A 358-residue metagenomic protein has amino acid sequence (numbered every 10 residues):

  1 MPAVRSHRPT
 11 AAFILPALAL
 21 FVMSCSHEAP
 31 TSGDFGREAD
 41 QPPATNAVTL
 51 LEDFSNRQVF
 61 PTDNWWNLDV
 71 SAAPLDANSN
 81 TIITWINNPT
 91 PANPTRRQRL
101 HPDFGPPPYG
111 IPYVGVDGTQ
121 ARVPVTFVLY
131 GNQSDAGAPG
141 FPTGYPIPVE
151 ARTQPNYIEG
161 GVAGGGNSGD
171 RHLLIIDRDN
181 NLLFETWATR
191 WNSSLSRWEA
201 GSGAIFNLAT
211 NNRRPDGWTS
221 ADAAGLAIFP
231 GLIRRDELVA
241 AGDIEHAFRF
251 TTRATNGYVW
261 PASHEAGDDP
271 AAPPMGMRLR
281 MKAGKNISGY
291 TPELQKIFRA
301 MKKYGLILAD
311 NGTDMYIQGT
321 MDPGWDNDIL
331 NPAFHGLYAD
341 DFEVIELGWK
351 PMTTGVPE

Functional and structural regions predicted by a protein language model:
M1-R8: N-terminal secretory signal peptides that target proteins for export/translocation
R8-L18: Sec-dependent N-terminal signal peptides
L18-A19, V59: Residue-level signal for mature regions of secreted extracellular proteins and peptides
F21-S24: C-terminal motif of bacterial Sec signal peptides marking the signal peptidase cleavage site
S26-A29: Bacterial signal peptide processing site
G36-E358: Short, surface-exposed polybasic-aromatic patches that bind anionic ligands, especially phosphate groups
